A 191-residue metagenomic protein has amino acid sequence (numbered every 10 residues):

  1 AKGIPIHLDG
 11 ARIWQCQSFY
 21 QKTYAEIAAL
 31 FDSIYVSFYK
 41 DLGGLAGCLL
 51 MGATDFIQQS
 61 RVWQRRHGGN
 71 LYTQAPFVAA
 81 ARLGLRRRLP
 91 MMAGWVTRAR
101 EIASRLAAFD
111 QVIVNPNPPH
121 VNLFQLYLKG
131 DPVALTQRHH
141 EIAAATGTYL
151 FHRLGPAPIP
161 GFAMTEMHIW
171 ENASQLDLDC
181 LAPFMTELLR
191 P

Functional and structural regions predicted by a protein language model:
A1-Q17: Catalytic PLP-binding core of fold-type I/II PLP enzymes
P5-H7, S33, M164-E166: Structural preference for beta-strand elements that scaffold enzyme active sites
R12-W14, K40, E171-A173: Active-site-proximal loop/turn and secondary-structure-junction residues that shape catalytic pockets, frequently
I13-S18, H67-L71: Short, small-residue-enriched loops and turns at beta-alpha junctions that line or gate enzyme active sites
Q17-A25: Distinct, well-ordered alpha-helical segments
T23, A29-N122, L126-G130: Active-site C-terminal subdomain of aminotransferase-like
A107-R190: Conserved C-terminal alpha-helix-loop-beta "cap" of PLP-dependent enzymes that closes/shapes the active-site mouth
